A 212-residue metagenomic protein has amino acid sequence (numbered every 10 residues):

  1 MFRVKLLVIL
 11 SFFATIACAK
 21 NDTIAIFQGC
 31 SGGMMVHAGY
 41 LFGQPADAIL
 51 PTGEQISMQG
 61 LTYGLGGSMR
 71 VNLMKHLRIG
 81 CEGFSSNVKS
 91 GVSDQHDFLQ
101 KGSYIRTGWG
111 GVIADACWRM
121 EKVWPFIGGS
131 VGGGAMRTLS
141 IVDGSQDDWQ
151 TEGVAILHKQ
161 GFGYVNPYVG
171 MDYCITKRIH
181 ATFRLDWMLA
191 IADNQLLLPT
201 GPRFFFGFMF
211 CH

Functional and structural regions predicted by a protein language model:
M1-F27: Cleavable N-terminal export/targeting peptides
C18-N72, C211: Short glycine/proline- and aromatic-enriched beta-strand/turn motifs that initiate or cap beta-hairpins
Q28-C30, Q59-L65, Y104-G110, V123 (+2 more regions): Residues that define the transmembrane beta-barrel architecture of outer-membrane proteins
Q28-V36, L77-C81, G110-V112, P125-V131 (+3 more regions): Transmembrane beta-strands of outer-membrane beta-barrel proteins
M35-L41, F84-S86, S130-G134, D186-A190 (+1 more regions): Outer-membrane beta-barrel pore domains and translocons
I49-Q55, Q95-S103, Q150-L157, A190-L196: Extracellular loop and loop/strand-boundary signature of outer-membrane beta-barrel proteins
V71-D148, Y173-I175, F210-H212: Gram-negative (and chloroplast) outer-membrane scaffold detector with strong preference for beta-barrel transmembrane
V88, V165-H212: Predominantly the C-terminal beta-signal and adjacent terminal strand-loop region of outer-membrane beta-barrel
